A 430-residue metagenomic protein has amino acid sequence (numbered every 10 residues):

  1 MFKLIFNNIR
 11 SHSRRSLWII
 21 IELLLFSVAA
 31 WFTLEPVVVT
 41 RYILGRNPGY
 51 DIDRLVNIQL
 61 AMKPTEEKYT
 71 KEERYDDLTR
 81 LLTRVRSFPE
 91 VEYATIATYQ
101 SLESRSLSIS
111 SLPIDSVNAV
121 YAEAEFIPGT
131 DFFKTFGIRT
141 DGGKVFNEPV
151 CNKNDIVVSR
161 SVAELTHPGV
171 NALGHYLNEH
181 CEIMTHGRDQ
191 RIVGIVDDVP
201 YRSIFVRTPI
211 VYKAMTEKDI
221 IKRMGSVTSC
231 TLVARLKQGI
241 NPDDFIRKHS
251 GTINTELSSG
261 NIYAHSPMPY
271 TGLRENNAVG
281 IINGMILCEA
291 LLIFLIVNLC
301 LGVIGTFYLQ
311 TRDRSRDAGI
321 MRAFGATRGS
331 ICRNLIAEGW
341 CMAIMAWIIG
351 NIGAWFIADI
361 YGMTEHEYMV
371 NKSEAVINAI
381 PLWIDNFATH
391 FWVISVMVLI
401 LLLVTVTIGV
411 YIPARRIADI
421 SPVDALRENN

Functional and structural regions predicted by a protein language model:
F2-N8, T40, F391-N430: C-terminal membrane-exit region of the final transmembrane helix in multipass inner-membrane proteins
F2-R10, L301-E338, D419-N430: Intracellular coupling helices
H12-V39, G280-R316, C341-G353, L401-I408: Hydrophobic alpha-helical transmembrane segments of multi-pass inner-membrane transport and secretion
P36-V120, E125, Y361, E367-W383 (+1 more regions): Membrane-proximal extracellular/periplasmic loop immediately following the first transmembrane helix
N118-V211: Hydrophobic secondary-structure segments that place a key small or acidic residue at a functional site
R160, G187-M285: "Rare, low-scoring activations can occur in soluble or secreted enzymes where short amphipathic helices or signal
C300, A343, S373-P413: Hydrophobic alpha-helical transmembrane segments of polytopic membrane proteins
R316-M363, M397: Transmembrane alpha-helical interface segments in multi-pass membrane proteins
